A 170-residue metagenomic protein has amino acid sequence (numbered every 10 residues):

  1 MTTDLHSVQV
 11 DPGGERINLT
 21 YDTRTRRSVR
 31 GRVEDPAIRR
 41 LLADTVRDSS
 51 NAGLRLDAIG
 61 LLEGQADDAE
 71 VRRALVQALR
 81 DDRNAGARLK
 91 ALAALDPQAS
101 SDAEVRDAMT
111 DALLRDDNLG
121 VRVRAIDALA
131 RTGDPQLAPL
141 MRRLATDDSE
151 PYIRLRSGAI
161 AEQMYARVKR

Functional and structural regions predicted by a protein language model:
M1-L61: Juxtamembrane extracytoplasmic segments of single-/few-pass membrane proteins
T2-D4, R32-V46, D67-L79, S101-L113 (+2 more regions): Amphipathic alpha-helical scaffolding segments comprising HEAT/armadillo-like alpha-solenoid repeats
N51-G53, A69, D81-G86, A103 (+3 more regions): Alpha-helix N-cap/helix-start positions at coil->helix boundaries
L56, V71-Q77, R83-A87, A91: Acidic (E/D-rich), amphipathic helical modules within compact regulatory domains
A58, A91, R124-A125, R156-S157: Conserved hydrophobic register position within alpha-solenoid helical repeats
L62-A66, L95-A99, L129, G133 (+2 more regions): Alpha-solenoid repeat junctions
R73, L89-K90, R106-D107, V123-R124: Alpha-solenoid helical repeat scaffolds
A145-R170: Eukaryotic acidic, Ser/Thr-rich intrinsically disordered low-complexity regions
